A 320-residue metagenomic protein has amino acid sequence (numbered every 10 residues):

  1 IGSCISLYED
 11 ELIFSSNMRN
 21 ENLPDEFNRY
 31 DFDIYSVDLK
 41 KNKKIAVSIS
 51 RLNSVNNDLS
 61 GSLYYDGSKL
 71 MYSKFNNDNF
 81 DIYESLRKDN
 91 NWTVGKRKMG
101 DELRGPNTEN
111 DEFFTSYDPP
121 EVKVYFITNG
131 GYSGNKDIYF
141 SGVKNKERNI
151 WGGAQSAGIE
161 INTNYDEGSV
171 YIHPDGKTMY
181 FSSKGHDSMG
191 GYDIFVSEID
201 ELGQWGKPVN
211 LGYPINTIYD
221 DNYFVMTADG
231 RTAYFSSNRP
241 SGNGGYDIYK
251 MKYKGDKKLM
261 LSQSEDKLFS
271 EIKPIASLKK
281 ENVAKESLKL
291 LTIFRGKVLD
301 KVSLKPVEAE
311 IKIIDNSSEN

Functional and structural regions predicted by a protein language model:
I1-K297, V302-V307: Short, conserved micro-motifs composed of acidic
E310-N320: Short amphipathic beta-strand segments in non-cytosolic proteins
